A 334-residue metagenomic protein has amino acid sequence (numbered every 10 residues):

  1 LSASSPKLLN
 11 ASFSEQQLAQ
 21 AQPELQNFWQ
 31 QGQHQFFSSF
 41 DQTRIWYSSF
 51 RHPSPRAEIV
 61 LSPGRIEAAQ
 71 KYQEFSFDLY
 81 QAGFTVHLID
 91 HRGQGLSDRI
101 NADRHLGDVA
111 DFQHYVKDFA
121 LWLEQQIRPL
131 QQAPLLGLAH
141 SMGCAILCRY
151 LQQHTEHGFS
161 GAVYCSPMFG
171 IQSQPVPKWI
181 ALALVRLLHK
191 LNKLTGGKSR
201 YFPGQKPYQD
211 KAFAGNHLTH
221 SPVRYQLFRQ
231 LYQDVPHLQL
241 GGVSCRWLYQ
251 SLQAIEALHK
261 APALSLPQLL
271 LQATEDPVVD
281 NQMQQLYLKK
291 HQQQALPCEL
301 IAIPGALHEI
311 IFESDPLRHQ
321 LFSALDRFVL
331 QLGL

Functional and structural regions predicted by a protein language model:
L1-S38, I45-R51: An N-terminal hydrophobic leader/cap segment in hydrolases
R56, L61-E67, M142: Active-site glycine-rich loops that stabilize anionic/oxyanionic intermediates across multiple enzyme folds
A69, S76-A102: Conserved alpha/beta-hydrolase
F75, L266, D280-K290: Short alpha-helix in the alpha/beta-hydrolase fold that links the catalytic acid
G107-I127: Alpha/beta-hydrolase active-site loop
L147-P236: Alpha/beta-hydrolase-fold enzymes
L264, L270-Q272, D276: Short beta-strand/loop motif that positions the catalytic acidic residue of the alpha/beta-hydrolase fold
P297-L334: Catalytic active-site module of serine/aspartate enzymes centered on a nucleophile-bearing elbow/loop
